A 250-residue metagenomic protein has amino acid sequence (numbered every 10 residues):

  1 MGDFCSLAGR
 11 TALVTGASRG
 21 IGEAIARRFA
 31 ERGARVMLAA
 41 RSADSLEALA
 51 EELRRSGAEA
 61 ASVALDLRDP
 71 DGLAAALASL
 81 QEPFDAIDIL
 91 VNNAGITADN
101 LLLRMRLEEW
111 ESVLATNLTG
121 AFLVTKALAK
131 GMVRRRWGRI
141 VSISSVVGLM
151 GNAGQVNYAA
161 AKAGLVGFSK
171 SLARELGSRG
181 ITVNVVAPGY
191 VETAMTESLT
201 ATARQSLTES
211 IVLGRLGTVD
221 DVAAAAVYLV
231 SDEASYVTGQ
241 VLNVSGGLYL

Functional and structural regions predicted by a protein language model:
T11, S18-R19: Conserved glycine-rich cofactor-binding loop
A64-A75, L107, D220-D221: The beta1-alpha1 cofactor-binding region of Rossmann-like NAD(H)/NADP(H)-dependent oxidoreductases
L101-L102, E109-L114, T196, L207: Substrate-binding pocket helix/loop in short-chain dehydrogenase/reductase
F122, W137, R215-V244, L248-Y249: C-terminal substrate-recognition "lid" of short-chain dehydrogenase/reductases
T125, A161, S169: Active-site helix of classical SDR
K130, R174-S178, S235: Alpha-helical segment proximal to the catalytic Tyr-Lys
S145: Residue(s) in the substrate-gating loop at a strand-loop-helix junction that position the organic substrate next
